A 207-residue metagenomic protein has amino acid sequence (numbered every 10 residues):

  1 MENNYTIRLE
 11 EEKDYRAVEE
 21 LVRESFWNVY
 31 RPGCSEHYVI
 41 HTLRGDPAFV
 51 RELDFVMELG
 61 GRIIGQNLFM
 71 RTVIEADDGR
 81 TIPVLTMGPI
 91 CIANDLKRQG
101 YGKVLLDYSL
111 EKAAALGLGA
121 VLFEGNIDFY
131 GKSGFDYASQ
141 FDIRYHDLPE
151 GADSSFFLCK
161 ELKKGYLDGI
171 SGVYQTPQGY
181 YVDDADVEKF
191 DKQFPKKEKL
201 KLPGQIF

Functional and structural regions predicted by a protein language model:
T6-V18: A short beta-loop-alpha structural element at the N-terminal edge of CoA-dependent acyl/N-acetyltransferase catalytic
E19-V22, F26-L68, V73: Active-site rim helix/loop that mediates acceptor-substrate recognition in acyltransferases
E52-L53, M57, G88-C91, L118 (+1 more regions): Internal, conserved structured core segments that host functional sites
R62, R80, A93-V104, L116 (+1 more regions): Conserved glycine-rich acetyl-CoA-binding loop
V73-T86, K97: A conserved beta-turn-beta hairpin within the catalytic core of GNAT-like acetyltransferases that forms part
M87, I92, R98-E111, F123: Conserved acetyl-CoA-binding loop-helix of GNAT-fold acetyltransferases
A115-L118, G125-A152: Conserved active-site alpha-helix within GNAT-family acetyltransferase domains
K164-F207: Acidic/histidine-enriched, glycine/proline-rich intrinsically disordered or flexible terminal extensions
